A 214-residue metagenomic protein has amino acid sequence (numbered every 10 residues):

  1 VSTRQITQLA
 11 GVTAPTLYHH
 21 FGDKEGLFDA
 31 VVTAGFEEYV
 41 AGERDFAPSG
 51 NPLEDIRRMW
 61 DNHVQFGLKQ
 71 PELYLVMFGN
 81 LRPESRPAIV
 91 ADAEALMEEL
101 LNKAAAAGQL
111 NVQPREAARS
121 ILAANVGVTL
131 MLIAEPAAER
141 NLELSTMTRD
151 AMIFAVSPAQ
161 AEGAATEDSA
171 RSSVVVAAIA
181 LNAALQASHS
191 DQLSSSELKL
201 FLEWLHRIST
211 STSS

Functional and structural regions predicted by a protein language model:
V1-G26, A30: Helix-turn-helix
I6-T7, V31-G35, Y39, M97: Generic hydrophobic, amphipathic alpha-helix propensity
A30, A41-L73, R82, D92-E94 (+1 more regions): Hydrophobic alpha-helical connector segments
E38-G42, F66-M77, M97-L100, A104 (+2 more regions): A short secondary-structure junction motif
L75-F78, Q113, A164-A165: Short, hydrophobic secondary-structure boundary micro-motifs
R82-I133, N141-F154: Amphipathic alpha-helical packing segments from all-alpha helical-bundle domains
E99-N102, A137-S214: C-terminal peripheral helix-coil segments that are non-catalytic and often amphipathic
